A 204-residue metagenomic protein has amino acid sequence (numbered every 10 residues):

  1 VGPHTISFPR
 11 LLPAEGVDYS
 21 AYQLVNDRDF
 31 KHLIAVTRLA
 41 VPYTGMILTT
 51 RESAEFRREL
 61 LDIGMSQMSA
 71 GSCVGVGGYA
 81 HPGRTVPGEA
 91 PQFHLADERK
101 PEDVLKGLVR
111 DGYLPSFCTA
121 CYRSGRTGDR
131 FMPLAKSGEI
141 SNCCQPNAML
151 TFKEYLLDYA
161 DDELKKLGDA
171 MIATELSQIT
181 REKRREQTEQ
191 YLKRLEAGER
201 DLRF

Functional and structural regions predicted by a protein language model:
V1-V17, N26-E55, D62, Q67 (+1 more regions): Conserved C-terminal portion of the radical SAM core fold that forms the substrate/S-adenosylmethionine-binding
S20: Active-site oxyanion-binding pockets that recognize sulfate/phosphate
Q23-D27, M46, P91-E98: Hydrophobic alpha-helical scaffolding
E55-R58, I63-S66, S72-F204: Radical SAM enzyme core and accessory elements
